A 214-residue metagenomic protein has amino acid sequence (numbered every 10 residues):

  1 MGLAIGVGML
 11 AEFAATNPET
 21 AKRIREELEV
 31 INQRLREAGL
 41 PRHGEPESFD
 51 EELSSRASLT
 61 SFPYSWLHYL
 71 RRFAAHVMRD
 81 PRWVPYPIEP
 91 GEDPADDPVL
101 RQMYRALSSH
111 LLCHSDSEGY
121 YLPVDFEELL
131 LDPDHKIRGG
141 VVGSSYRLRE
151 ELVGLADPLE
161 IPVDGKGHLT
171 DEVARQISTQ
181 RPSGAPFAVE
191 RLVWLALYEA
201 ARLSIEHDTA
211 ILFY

Functional and structural regions predicted by a protein language model:
M1-L203, H207-Y214: Acidic (Asp/Glu-rich) sequence patches and key acidic residues that form negatively charged surfaces used
